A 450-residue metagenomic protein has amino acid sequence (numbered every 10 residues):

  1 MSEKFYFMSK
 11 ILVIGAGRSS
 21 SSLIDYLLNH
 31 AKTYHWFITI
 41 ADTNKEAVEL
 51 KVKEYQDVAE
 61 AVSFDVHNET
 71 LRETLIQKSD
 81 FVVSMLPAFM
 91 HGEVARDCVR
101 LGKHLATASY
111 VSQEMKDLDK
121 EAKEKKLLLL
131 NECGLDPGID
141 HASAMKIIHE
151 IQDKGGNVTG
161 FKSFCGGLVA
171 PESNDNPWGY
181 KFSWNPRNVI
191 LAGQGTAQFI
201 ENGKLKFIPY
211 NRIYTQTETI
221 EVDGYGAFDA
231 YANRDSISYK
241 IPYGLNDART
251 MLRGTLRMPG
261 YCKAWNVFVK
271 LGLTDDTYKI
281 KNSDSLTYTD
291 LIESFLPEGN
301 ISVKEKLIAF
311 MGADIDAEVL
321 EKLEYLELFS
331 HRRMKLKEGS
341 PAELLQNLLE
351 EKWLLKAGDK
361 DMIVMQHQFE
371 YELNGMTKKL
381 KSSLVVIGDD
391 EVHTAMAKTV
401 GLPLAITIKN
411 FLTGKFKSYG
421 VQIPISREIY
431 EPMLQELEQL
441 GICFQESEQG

Functional and structural regions predicted by a protein language model:
S19: Hydrophobic/small residue at the entry helix of a nucleotide-binding pocket
T43-A47, S112: Helix N-cap at the beta1-alpha1 junction of Rossmann-like dinucleotide-binding domains, i.e., the first residues
Y55-N68: Rossmann-fold cofactor-recognition segment
V66-K78: Conserved Rossmann-fold cofactor-binding substructure of NAD(P)-dependent oxidoreductases
D97-M115: ADP-ribose/adenylate-binding Rossmann-like module
S109-N131: Rossmann-fold NAD(P)-binding glycine/threonine-rich loop
E150-G450: C-terminal catalytic/substrate-binding lobe primarily of soluble NAD(P)-dependent oxidoreductases
